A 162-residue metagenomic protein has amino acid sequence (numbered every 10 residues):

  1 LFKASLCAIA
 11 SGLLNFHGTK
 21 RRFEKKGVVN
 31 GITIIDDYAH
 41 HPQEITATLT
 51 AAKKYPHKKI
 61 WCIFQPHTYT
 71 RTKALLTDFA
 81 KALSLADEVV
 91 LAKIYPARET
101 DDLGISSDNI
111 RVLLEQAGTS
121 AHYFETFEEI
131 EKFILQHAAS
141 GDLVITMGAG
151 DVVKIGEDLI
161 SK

Functional and structural regions predicted by a protein language model:
L1-E88: Nucleotide phosphate-binding/pyrophosphate-handling subdomain across enzymes that bind or process nucleotide phosphates
I34-D37, A121, V144: Generic structural signal for residues in well-ordered beta-strands
Y38-H41, F127, G148: Helix N-cap/beta->alpha junction signal
A47, A74-L76, D102-L103, L135 (+1 more regions): Short amphipathic alpha-helical segments
I63, A92, T146-M147: Short hydrophobic segments within beta-strands
P66-Y69, Y95-A97, A149-V152: Short glycine-rich anion-binding loops that position phosphate/pyrophosphate groups of nucleotides and phosphorylated
A80-S140: C-terminal helical cap/extension that packs against the catalytic core of soluble nucleotide-cofactor enzymes
E129-I160: A glycine-rich beta-strand to alpha-helix segment that forms a phosphate/ribose-binding loop at ligand/cofactor sites
